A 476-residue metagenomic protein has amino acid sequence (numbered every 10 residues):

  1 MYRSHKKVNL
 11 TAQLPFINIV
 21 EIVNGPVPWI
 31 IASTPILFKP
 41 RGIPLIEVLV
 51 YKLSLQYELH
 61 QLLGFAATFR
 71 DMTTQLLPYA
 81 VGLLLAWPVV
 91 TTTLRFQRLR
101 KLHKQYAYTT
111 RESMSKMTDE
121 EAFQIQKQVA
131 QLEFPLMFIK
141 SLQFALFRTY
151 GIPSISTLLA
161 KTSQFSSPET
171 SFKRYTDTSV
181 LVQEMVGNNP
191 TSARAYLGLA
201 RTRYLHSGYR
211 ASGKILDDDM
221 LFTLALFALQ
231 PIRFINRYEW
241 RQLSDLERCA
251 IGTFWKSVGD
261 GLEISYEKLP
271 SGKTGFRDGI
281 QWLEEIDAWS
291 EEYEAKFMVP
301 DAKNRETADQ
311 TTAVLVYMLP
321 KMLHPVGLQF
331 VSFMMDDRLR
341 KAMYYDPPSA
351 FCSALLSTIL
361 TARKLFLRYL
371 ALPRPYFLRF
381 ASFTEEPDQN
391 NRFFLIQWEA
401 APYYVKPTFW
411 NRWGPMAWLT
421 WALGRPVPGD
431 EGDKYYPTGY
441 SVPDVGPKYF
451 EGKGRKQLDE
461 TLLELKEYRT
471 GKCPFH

Functional and structural regions predicted by a protein language model:
Y2-H476: Mature, function-bearing regions of proteins
